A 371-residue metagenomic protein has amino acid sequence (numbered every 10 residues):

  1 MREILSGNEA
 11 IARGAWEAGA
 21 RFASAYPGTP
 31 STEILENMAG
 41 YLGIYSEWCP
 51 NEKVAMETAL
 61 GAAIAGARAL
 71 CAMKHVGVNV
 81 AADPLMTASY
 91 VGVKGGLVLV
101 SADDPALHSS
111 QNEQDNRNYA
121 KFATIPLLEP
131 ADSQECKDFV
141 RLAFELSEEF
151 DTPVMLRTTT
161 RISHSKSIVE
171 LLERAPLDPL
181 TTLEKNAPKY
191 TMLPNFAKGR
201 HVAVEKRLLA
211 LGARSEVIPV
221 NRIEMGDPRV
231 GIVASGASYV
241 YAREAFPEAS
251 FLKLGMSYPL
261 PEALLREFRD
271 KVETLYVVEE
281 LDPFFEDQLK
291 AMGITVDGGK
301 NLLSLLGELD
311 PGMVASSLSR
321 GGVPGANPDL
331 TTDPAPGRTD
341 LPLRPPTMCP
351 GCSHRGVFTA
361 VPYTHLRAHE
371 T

Functional and structural regions predicted by a protein language model:
M1-N8, A18, P130-M348, S353-H354: Flexible, low-complexity linker and terminal segments
L5, Y26-G28, Y45-E57, A72-G77 (+3 more regions): Active-site nucleophile and cofactor-binding loops and adjacent substrate-binding regions of central metabolic enzymes
S6-R13, R21-N37: N-terminal glycine-rich anion-binding loops that anchor highly charged ligand groups
F22-A25, I44-E47, A65-V80, K94-S101 (+1 more regions): A short, small-residue-rich loop immediately preceding and capping a beta-strand
S31-I34, K53-E57, V78-P84, F139: Short glycine/serine/threonine-rich phosphate/pyrophosphate-binding segments that cradle anionic phosphate groups
T87-G92, L107-A120: Flexible glycine/proline-rich, aromatic-decorated loop/lid segments
T364-T371: Conserved small/polar residues in nucleotide/adenosyl-binding loops
